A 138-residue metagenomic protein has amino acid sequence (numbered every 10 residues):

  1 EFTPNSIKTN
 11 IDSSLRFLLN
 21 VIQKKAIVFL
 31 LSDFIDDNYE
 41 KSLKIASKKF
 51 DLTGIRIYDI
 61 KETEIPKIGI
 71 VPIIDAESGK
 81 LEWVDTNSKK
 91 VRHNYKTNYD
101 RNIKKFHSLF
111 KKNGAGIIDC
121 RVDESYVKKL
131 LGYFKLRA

Functional and structural regions predicted by a protein language model:
E1-A26, D36-N38, Y58-D59: Von Willebrand factor
F17-K24, K44-A138: Von Willebrand factor type A / integrin I
V28-S32, A115: Domain-scale detector for complete catalytic domains at protein termini or as standalone homologs
L31-D37, L52: Active-site glycine- and acidic-residue-rich loops that bind and position anionic ligands or nucleotide-like cofactors
D37-E40, V127: Short, well-ordered alpha-helical microsegments
